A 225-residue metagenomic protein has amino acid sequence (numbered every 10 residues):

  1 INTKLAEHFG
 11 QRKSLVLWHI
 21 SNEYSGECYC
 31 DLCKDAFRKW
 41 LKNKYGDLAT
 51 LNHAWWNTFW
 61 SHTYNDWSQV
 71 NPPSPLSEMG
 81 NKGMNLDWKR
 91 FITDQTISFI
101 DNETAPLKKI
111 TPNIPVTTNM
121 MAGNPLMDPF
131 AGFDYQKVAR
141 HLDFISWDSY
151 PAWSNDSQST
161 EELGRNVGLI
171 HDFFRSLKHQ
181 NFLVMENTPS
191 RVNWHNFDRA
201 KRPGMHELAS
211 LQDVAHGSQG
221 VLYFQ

Functional and structural regions predicted by a protein language model:
I1-L169: Polysaccharide-binding and catalytic clefts of secreted carbohydrate-active enzymes
W67-N71, D143, W147-Q225: Carbohydrate-binding surfaces of carbohydrate-active enzymes
